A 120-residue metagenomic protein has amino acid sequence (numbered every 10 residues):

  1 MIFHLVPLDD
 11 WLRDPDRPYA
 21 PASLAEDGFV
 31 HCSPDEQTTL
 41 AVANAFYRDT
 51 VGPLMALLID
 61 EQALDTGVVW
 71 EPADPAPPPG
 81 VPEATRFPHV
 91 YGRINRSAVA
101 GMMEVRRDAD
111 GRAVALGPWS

Functional and structural regions predicted by a protein language model:
M1-S120: Conserved, structured core segments of small domains
